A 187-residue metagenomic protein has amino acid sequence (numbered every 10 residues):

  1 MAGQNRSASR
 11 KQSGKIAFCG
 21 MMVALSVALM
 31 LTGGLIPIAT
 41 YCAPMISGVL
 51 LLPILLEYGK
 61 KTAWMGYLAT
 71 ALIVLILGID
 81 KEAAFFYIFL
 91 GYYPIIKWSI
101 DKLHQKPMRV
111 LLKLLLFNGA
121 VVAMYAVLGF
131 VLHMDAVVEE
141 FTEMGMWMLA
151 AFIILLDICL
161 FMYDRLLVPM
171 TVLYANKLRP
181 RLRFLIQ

Functional and structural regions predicted by a protein language model:
M1-A8, Q12, M146-Q187: Alpha-helical transmembrane segments and their cytosolic interface
A2-T62: Hydrophobic transmembrane alpha-helices
I16-M21, C42, W64-L68, A84 (+3 more regions): Hydrophobic alpha-helical transmembrane segments
L31-T40, A71-S99: Interfacial aromatic-anchored transmembrane helix boundaries in multi-pass membrane proteins
L55-M65, I95-V110, W147-A151, Y163: Hydrophobic alpha-helical transmembrane segments
Y87-V122, A126: Short helix-perturbing small/polar motifs within transmembrane alpha-helices
L114-V131, D157, F161, R165: Mid-bilayer segments of alpha-helical transmembrane spans in multi-pass integral membrane proteins that mediate
V131-G145: Membrane-interface helix termini and inter-helical loops of multi-pass transporters
